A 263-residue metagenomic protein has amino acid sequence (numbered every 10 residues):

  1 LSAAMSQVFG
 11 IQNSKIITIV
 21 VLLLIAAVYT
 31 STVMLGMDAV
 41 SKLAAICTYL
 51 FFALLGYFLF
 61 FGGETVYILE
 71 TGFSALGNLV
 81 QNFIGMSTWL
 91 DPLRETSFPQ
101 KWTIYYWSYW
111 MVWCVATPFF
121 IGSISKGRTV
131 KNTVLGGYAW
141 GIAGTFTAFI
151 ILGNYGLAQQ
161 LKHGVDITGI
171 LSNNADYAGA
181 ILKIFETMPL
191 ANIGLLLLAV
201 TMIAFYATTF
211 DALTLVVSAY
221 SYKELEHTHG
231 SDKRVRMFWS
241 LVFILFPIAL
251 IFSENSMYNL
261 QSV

Functional and structural regions predicted by a protein language model:
L1-I19, L54, I121-G127, N132-A143 (+1 more regions): Helix-loop-helix connectors at the membrane interface of multi-pass transporters/channels
A3-V8, L24-I46, F58, G62 (+2 more regions): Membrane-water interface regions at transmembrane-helix termini and the short interhelical loops of multi-pass membrane
F9-M34, W107-F119, H229-I248: Transmembrane alpha-helical segments of multi-pass small-molecule transport proteins
I17-A26, L69, F83-R128, A199-F210: Hydrophobic, membrane-embedded alpha-helices of multi-pass small-molecule transporters
T18-I25, L50-F61, D91-Q100, M188-M202 (+1 more regions): Select transmembrane alpha-helical segments in multipass membrane proteins
Y29, L54, F58, G144-A148 (+1 more regions): Alpha-helical transmembrane segments of multipass membrane proteins
M34-F61, T71-V80, L135-G141, Q261-V263: Membrane-interface loop-to-helix entry segments
F58-N78, N82, I142-D176, F252: Extracellular/periplasmic helix-exit of transmembrane alpha-helices
